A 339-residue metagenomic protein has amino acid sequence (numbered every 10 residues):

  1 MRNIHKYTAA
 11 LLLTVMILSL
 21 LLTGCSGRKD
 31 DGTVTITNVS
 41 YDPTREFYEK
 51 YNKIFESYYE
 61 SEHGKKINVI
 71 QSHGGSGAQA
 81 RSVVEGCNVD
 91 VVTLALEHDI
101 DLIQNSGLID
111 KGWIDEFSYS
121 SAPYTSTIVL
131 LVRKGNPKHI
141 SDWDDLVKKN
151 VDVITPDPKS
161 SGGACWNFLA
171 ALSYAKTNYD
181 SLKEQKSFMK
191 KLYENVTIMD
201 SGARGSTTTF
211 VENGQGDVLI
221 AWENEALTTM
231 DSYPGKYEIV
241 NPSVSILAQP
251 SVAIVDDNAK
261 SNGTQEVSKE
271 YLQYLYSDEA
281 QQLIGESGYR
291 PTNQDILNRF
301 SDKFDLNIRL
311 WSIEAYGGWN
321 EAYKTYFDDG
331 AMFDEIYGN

Functional and structural regions predicted by a protein language model:
M1-L12: Bacterial N-terminal signal peptides that target proteins for export
L20-G24: C-terminal motif of bacterial Sec signal peptides marking the signal peptidase cleavage site
C25-S106, E116-F117, W222: Early extracytoplasmic/lumenal segment of secretory-pathway proteins
D31-T33, G64-K66, A78, G86-N88 (+7 more regions): Extracytoplasmic
T37-S40, I70-S72, V91-L94, A122 (+5 more regions): Structural recognition of the beta-strand scaffold that forms the well-ordered cores of secreted hydrolase catalytic
Q104-K176: A conserved helix-loop-strand patch within extracytoplasmic ligand-binding domains of the periplasmic binding
N178-S243: Ligand-binding pocket segment of bilobal, Venus flytrap-like solute-binding proteins
A259-N339: Extracellular/periplasmic juxtamembrane helices and adjacent flexible linkers that interface with membrane partners
